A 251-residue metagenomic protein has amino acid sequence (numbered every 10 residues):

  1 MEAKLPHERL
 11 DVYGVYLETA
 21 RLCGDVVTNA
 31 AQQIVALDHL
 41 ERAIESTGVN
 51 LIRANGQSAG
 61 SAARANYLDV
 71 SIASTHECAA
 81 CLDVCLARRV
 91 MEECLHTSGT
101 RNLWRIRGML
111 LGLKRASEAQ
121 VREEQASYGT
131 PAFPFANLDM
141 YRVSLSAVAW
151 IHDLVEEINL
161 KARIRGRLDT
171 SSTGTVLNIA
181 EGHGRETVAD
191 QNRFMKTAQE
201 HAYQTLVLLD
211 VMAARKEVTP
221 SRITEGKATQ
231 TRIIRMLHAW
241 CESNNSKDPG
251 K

Functional and structural regions predicted by a protein language model:
M1-K251: Amphipathic alpha-helical assembly/interaction segments
